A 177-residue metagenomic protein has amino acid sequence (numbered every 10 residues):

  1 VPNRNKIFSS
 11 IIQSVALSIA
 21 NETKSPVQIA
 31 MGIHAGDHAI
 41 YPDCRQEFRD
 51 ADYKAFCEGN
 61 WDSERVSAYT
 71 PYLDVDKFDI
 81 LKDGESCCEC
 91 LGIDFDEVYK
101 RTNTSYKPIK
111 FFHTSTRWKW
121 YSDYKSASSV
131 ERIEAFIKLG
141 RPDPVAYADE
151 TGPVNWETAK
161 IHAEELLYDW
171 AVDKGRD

Functional and structural regions predicted by a protein language model:
V1-D177: Nucleotide-activated chemistry modules centered on ATP-dependent adenylation/adenylyltransferase
